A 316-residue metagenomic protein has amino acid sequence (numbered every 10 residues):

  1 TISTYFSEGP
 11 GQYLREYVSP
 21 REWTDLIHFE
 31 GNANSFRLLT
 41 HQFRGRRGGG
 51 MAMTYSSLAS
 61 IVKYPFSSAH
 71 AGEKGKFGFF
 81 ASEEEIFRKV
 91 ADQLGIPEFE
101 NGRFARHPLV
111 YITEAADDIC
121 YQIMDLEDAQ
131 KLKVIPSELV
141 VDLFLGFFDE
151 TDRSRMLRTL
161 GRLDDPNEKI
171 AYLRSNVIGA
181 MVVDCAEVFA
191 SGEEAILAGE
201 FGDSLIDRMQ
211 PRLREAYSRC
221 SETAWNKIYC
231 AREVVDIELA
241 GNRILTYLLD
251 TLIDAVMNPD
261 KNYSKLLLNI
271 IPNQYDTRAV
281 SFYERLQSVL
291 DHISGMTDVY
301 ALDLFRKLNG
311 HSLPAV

Functional and structural regions predicted by a protein language model:
T1-A171, V182: Sequence-structural signature of the catalytic-core scaffold of metal-dependent phosphohydrolases that act on
Q12-N32, N242, S264, D291 (+1 more regions): Non-catalytic regulatory/linker segments of enzymes
T24-G31, F104-I112, I170-R174, I178 (+5 more regions): Secondary-structure capping and boundary motifs in well-ordered enzyme cores
S35, L245, I293: A residue-level signal for conserved active-site and pocket-lining positions in enzyme catalytic cores
C120, M124, D128, V182-E194 (+6 more regions): Hydrophobic alpha-helix feature that most strongly marks membrane-spanning transmembrane helices and their immediate
R153-I206: Hard-cation-handling environments
A190-N273: Substrate-recognition/cap regions that form aromatic- and gly/pro-loop-enriched pockets for small-molecule ligands
N262-P314: C-terminal amphipathic alpha-helical interaction region
